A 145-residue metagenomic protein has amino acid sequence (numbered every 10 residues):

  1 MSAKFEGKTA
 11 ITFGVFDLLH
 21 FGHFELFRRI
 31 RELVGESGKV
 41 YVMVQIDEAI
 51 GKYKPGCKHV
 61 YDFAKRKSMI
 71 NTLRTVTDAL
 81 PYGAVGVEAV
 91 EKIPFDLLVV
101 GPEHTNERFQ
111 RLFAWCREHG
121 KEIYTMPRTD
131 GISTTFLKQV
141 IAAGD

Functional and structural regions predicted by a protein language model:
M1-D145: Nucleotidyltransferase catalytic core that binds NTPs
